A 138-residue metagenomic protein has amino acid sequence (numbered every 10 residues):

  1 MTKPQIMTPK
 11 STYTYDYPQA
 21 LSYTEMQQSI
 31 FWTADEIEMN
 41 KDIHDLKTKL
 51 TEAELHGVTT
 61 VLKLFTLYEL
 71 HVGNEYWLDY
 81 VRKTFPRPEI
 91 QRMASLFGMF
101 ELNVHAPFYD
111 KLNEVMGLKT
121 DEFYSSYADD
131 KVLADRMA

Functional and structural regions predicted by a protein language model:
T2-A138: Non-heme di-metal
